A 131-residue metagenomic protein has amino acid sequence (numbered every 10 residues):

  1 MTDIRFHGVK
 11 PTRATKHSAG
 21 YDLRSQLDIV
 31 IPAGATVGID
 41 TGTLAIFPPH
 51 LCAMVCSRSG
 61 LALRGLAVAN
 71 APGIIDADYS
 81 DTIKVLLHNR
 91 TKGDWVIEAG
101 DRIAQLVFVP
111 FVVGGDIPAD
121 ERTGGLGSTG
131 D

Functional and structural regions predicted by a protein language model:
M1-D131: DUTPase catalytic domain/fold
